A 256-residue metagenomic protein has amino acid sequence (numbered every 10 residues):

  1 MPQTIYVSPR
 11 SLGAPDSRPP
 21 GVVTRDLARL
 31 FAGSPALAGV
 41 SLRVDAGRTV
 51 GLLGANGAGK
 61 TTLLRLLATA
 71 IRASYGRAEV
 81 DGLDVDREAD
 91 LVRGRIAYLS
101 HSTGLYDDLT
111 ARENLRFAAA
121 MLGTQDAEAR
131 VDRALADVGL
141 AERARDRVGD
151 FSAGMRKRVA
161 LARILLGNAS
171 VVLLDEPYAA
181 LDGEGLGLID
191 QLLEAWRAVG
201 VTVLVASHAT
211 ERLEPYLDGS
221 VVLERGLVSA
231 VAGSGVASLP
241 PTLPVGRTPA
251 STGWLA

Functional and structural regions predicted by a protein language model:
A68: Helix-to-loop junction immediately C-terminal to a conserved catalytic motif
G76-D84, V92: Conserved ABC transporter NBD signature motif
R116, A120, D126-R143: Conserved ABC ATPase "signature" region
V172-D175: Catalytic Walker B motif of ABC-type/P-loop ATPase nucleotide-binding domains
A206-H208: H-loop/switch region of ABC-family ATPase nucleotide-binding domains
